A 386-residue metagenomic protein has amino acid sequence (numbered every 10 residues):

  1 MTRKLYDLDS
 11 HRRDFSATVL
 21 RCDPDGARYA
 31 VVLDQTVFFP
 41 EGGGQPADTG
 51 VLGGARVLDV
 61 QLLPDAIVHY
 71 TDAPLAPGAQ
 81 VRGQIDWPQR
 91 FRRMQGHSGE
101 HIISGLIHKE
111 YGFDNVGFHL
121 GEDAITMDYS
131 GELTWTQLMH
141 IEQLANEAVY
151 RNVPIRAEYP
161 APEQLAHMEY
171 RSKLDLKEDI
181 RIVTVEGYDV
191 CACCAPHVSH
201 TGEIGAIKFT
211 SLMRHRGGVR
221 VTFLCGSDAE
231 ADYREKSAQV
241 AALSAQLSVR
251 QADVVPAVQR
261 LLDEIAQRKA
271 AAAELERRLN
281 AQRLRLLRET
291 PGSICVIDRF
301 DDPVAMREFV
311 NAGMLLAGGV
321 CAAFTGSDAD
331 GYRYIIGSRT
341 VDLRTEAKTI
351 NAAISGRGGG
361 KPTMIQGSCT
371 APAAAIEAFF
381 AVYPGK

Functional and structural regions predicted by a protein language model:
M1-A79: Conserved nucleotide-binding/hydrolysis modules and their immediate coupling elements across P-loop/ASCE NTPase motors
H11-R13, D25-A27, P64-D65, L75-P77 (+6 more regions): Short flexible coil/turn linkers enriched for glycine and charged/polar residues that connect secondary-structure
L20-V37, G78-R90, D175-V190, S338-G356 (+1 more regions): Short, hydrophobic/aliphatic alpha-helical segments
Y29-V31, P64-A73, I125-G131, Y334-I335 (+1 more regions): A generic structural motif
V37-L52, A76-M127, R357-G358, P362-T363: Active/ligand-binding-proximal structured segments within catalytic/core domains that scaffold catalytic residues
V57-L58, F113-G117, K208, G319-F324: A short linear hydrophobic-aromatic micro-motif
Q89, K109-H215: Functional cores that coordinate and move charged inorganic groups
I204, T210-K386: Terminal appendage regions of diverse proteins
